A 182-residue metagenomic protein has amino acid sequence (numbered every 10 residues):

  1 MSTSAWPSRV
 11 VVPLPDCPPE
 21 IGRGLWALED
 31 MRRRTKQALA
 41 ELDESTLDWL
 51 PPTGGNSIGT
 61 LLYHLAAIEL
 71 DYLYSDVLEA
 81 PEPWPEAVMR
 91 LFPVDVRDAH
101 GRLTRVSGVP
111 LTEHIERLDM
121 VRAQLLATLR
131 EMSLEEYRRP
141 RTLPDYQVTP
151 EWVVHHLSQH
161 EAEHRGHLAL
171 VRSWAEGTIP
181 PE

Functional and structural regions predicted by a protein language model:
S2-P15, L25-K36, T46-D98, P140-E182: Short, contiguous alpha-helical
V11-L25, T104-V106, E113: Short, charged, low-complexity loops and linkers
L28, R32-T35, L39, L118 (+1 more regions): Hydrophobic alpha-helical core bundles mediating ligand binding, dimerization, or RNAP-core interactions
A40-D43, R130-S133, R172: A structural signal for long alpha-helical coiled-coils and helix-turn connectors that form the cytosolic signaling
L42, N56, V106-V109, M132 (+1 more regions): Short coil/turn linker and secondary-structure boundary residues
V94-Y137, V153-L157: Acidic/histidine-rich alpha-helical segments that form the ligand environment of transition-metal centers
